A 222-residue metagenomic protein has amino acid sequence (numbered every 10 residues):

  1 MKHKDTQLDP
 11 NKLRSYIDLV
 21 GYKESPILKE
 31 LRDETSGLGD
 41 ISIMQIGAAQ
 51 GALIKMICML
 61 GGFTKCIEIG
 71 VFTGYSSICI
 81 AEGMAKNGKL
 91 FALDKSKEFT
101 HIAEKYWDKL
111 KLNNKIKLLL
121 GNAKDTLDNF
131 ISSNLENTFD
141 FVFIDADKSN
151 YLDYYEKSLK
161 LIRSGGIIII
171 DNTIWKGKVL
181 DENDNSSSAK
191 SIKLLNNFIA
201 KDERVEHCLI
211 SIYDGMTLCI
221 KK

Functional and structural regions predicted by a protein language model:
M1-F143, K148-I169, T173-K222: A short alpha-helical cap/connector motif
